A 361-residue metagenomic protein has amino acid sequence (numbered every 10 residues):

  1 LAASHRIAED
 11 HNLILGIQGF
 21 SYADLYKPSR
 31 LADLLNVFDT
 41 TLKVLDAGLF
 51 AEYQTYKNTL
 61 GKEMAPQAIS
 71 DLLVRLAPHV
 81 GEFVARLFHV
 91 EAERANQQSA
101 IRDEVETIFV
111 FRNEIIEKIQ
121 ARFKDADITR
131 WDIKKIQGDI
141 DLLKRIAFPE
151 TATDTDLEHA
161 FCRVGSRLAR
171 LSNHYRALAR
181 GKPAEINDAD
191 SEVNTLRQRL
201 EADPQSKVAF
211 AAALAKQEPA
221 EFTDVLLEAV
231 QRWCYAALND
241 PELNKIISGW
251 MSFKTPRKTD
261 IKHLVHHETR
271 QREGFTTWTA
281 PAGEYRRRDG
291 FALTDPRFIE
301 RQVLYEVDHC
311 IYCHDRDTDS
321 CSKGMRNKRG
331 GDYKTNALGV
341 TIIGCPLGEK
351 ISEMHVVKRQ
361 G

Functional and structural regions predicted by a protein language model:
L1-G361: Ferredoxin-type iron-sulfur electron-transfer modules and their immediate structural context
